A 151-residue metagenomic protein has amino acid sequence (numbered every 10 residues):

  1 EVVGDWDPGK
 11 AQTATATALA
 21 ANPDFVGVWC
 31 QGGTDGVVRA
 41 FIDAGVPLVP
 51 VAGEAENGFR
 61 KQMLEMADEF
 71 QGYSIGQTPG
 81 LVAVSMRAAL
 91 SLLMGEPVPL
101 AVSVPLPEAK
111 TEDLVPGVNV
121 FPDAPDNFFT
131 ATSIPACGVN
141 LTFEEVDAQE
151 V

Functional and structural regions predicted by a protein language model:
E1-V151: A residue-level marker of the well-folded mature domains of exported/periplasmic proteins
